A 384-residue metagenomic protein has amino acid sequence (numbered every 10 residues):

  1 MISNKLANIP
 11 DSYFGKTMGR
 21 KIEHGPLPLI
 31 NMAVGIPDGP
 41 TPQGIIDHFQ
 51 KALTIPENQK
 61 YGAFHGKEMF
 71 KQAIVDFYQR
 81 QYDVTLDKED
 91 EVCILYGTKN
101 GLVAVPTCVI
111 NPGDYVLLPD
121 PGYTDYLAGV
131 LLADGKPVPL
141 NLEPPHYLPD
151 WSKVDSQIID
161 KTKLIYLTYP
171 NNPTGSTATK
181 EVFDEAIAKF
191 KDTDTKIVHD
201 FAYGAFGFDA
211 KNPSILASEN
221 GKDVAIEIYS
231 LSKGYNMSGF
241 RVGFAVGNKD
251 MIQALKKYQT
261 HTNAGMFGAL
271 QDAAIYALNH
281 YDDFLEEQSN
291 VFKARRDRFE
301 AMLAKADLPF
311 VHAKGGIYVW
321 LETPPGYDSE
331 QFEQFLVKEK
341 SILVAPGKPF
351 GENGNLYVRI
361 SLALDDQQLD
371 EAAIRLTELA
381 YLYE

Functional and structural regions predicted by a protein language model:
A7-G97, A104, N279-H280, L382-E384: N-terminal small-domain helix-loop-helix segment of the aminotransferase-like
K88, T107-L167, K180: PLP-dependent aminotransferase-like
G135, D192-K196, K222-D223: A short helix->loop->beta-strand "cap" motif at the edges of active sites that frequently abuts
P144-N212: Active-site phosphate-binding strand-loop segment of PLP-dependent enzymes
S218-K293, D297, A301, A380-Y381: Conserved core segment of the aminotransferase class I/II
I275, V291-E300, F310-E322, G354: Conserved glycine-rich beta-strand-loop-beta hairpin in the small C-terminal domain of fold type I
G326, F335-V344, F350-E384: PLP-dependent enzyme catalytic core of the Aspartate aminotransferase-like
